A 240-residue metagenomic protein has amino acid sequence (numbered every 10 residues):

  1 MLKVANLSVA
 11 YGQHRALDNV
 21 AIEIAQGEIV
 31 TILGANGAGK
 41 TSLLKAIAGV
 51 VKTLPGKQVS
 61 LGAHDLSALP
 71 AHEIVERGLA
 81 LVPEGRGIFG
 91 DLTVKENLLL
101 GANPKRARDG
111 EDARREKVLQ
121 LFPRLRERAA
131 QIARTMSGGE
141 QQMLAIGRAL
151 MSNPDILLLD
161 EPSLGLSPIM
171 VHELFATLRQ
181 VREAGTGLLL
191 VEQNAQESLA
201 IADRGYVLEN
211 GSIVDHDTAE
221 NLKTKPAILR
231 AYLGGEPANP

Functional and structural regions predicted by a protein language model:
M1-P240: Glycine-rich phosphate-binding loops of nucleotide-dependent enzymes
